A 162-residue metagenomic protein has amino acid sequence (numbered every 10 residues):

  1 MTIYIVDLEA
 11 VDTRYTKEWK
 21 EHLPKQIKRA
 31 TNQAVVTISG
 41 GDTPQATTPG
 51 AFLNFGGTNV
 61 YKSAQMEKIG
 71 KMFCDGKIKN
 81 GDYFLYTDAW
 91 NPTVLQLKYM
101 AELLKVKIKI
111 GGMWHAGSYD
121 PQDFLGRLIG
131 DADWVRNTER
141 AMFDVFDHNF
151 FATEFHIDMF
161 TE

Functional and structural regions predicted by a protein language model:
M1-Q96: N-terminal pre-catalytic "stem/leader" segment of glycosyltransferase-like enzymes
K25-I38, L103-K109, D144-H148: Structural alpha-beta junctions
N59-K62, F124-D131: Short, flexible loop segments at the rims of nucleotide/cofactor-binding pockets, characterized by
Y83-A89, A101-F124: Active-site proximal beta-strand in glycosyltransferases
T87-D88, N149-T153: Replace "coordinates the UDP/GDP/TDP-sugar" with "coordinates nucleotide-activated sugar donors
L128-N149: Membrane-proximal helix-turn-helix segments that form the acceptor-binding/catalytic region of lipid-linked
I157-E162: Helix-loop-beta element that forms the nucleotide-linked donor phosphate-binding surface in glycosyltransferases
